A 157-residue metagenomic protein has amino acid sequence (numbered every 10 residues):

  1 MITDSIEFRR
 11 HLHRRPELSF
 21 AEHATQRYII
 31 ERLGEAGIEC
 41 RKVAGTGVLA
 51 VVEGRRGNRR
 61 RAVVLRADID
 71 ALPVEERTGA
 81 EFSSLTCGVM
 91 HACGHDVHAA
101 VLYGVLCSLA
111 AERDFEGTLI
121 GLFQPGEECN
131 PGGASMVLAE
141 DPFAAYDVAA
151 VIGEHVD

Functional and structural regions predicted by a protein language model:
M1-H91, A100-Y103, C107-F115: Acidic/His- and Gly-rich active-site-bordering loop/insert found across diverse amide/peptide-bond hydrolases
L72-V74, G79-M90, D96-V97, F115-D157: Histidine/acidic-residue-rich, glycine-tolerant segments that coordinate divalent metal ions
